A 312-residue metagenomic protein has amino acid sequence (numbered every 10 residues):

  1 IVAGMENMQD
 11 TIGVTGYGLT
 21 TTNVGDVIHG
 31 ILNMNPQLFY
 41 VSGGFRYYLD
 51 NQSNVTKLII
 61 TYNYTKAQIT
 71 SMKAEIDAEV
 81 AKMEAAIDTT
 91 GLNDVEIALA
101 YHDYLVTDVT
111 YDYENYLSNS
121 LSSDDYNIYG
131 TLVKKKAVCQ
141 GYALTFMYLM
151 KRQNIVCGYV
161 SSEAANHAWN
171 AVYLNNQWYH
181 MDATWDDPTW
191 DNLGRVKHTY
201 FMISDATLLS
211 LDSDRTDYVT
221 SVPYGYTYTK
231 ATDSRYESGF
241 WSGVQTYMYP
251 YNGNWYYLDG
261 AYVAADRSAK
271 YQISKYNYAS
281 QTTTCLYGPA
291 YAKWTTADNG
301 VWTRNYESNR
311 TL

Functional and structural regions predicted by a protein language model:
I1-A85, T282-Y287: Linear, non-domain "peripheral" regions
T65-T131: Secondary-structure boundary elements
G141-A206: Hydrophobic/aromatic-rich core segments of domains that either
Q177-S274, Y278-T284: His-Asp-centered catalytic microenvironments across diverse enzyme cores, prominently the transglutaminase-like
P250-N252, T296-N299: Residue-level detector of Asp-centered blade-edge/turn motifs that repeat once per structural unit in beta-propeller
W255, V301-W302: Hydrophobic beta-strand positions that form the internal "hydrophobic ladder" of WD40/Gbeta-like beta-propeller blades
G288-K293: Short coil/turn segments at the loop-to-beta-strand junctions that recur within blades of beta-propeller repeat folds
T296, R304-Y306: Feature 14080 marks short, conserved micro-sites in well-ordered regions that are central to protein function
